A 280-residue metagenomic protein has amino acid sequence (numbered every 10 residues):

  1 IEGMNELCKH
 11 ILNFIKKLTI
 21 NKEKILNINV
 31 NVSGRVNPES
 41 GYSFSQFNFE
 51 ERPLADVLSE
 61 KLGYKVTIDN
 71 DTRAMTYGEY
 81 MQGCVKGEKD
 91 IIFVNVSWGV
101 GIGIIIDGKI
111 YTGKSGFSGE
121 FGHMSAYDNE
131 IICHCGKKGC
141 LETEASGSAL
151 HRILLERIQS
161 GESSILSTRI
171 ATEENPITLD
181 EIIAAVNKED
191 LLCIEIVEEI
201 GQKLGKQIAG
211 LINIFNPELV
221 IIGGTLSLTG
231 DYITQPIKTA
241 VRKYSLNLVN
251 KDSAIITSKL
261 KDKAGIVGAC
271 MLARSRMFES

Functional and structural regions predicted by a protein language model:
I1-D90, Y232-K243: Glycine-rich phosphate-binding loop and adjoining helix at the ATP-binding site of ATP-dependent phosphoryl-transfer
I1-L26, L62-Y64, D128-I132, K137-S280: ATP-binding/phosphotransfer module of carbohydrate and carboxylate kinases, centering on a glycine-rich
N31, D69, N95, G223 (+1 more regions): Solvent-exposed beta-strand sheet faces enriched in polar/charged residues
S33-V36, W98-G99, L226: Short glycine-rich anion-binding loops that position phosphate/pyrophosphate groups of nucleotides and phosphorylated
N70-T72, G116, E199, L260-K261: Short beta->alpha linker loops
D71, S97, A269: Active-site glycine-centered loops adjacent to acidic/histidine catalytic or metal-binding residues that shape
C84-A145: Glycine-rich phosphate-binding loop of actin/hexokinase-like ATP-binding domains
